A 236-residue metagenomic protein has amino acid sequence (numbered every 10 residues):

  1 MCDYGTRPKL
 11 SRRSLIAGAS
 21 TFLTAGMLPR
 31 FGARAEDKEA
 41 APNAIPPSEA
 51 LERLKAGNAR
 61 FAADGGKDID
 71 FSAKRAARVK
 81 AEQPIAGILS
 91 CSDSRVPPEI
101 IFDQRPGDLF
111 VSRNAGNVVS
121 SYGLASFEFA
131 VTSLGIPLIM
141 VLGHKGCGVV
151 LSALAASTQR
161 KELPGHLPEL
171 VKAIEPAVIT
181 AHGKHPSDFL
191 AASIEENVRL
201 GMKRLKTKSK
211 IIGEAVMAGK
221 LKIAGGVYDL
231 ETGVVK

Functional and structural regions predicted by a protein language model:
M1-L10, T21: N-terminal secretory signal peptides
I16-A17, F22-L23, D37-A81, G107 (+2 more regions): Divalent-metal-activated hydrolytic enzyme cores
M27, P98-E99, V150-S152: Short glycine-/acidic-enriched loop or helix-start segments at secondary-structure transitions that form or flank
F31-R34: Sec/Tat signal peptide C-region and signal peptidase I cleavage site
L89-C91, R113, M140-H144, A224-D229: Short beta-strand segments
S92-R95, E99-N117, Y122: Active-site cofactor/substrate anionic-group-binding motifs, chiefly glycine- and Lys/Arg-rich phosphate-binding loops
S94-R95, H144-V149: Gly/Ser/Thr-rich loops at beta-strand to alpha-helix junctions that form or flank small-molecule/cofactor-binding
